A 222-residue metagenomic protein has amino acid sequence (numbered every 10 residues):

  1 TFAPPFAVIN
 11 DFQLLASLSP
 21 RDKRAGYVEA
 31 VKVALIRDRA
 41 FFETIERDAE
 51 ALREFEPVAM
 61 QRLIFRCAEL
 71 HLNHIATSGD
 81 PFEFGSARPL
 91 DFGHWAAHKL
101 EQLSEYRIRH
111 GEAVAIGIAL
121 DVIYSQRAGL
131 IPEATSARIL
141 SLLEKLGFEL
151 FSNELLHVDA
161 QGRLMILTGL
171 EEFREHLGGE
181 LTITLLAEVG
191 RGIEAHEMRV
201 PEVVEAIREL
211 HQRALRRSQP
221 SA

Functional and structural regions predicted by a protein language model:
T1-A3, E56, P81-E83, E175-L177: Solvent-exposed alpha-helices and their adjacent loops that cap or buttress functional pockets in soluble metabolic
T1-A51: A glycine/threonine-rich phosphate-anchoring loop and its flanking beta-alpha core in nucleotide/phosphate-binding
P4, S86-A87, L181: A generic hydrophobic-helix recognition signal that picks specific residues within alpha-helical hydrophobic
F6-V8, E112-A113, T182-I183: Structural motif
L15-S17, A97-H98, R191-G192: Short, acidic Gly/Pro/Ser/Thr-rich loop/turn segments
V28, L130-A222: C-terminal charged capping/lid subdomain of soluble metabolic enzymes
T44-L164: Active-site segments that bind and position negatively charged phosphate/pyrophosphate groups
